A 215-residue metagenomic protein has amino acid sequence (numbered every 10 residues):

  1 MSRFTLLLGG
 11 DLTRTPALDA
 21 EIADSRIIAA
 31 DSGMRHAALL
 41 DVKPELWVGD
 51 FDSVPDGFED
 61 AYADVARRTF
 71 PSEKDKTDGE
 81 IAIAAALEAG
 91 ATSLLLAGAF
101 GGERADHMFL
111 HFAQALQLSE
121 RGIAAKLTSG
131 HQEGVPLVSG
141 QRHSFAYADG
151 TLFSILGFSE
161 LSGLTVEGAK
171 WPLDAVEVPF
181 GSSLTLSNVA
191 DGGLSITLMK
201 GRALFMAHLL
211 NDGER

Functional and structural regions predicted by a protein language model:
M1-A61: N-terminal beta-strand-loop-alpha-helix module at the start of alpha/beta ligand-binding or catalytic domains
L7, I28-D31, G49, R68-T69 (+2 more regions): General beta-strand structural signal in soluble alpha/beta enzymes
R67-A89: Short phosphate-binding loop-to-helix
A99-H107, G134: Internal, active-site/partner-interface "lid" segment
A105-L116: Short Gly/Thr/Asp-enriched flexible loops that form oxyanion-binding sites at enzyme active sites
Q117-E133: Short, acidic/small-residue loops that bind anionic groups at enzyme active sites
G130-Q132, L137-R215: Long, charged alpha-helical interface segments
